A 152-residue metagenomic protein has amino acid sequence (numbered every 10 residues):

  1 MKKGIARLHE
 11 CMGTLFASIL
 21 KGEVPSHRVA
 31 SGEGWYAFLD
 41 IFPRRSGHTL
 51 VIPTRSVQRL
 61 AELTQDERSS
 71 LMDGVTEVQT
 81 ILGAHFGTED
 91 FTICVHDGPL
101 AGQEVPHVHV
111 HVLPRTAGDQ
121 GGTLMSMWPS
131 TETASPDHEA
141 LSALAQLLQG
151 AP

Functional and structural regions predicted by a protein language model:
K2-P152: HIT superfamily nucleotide-processing domains
